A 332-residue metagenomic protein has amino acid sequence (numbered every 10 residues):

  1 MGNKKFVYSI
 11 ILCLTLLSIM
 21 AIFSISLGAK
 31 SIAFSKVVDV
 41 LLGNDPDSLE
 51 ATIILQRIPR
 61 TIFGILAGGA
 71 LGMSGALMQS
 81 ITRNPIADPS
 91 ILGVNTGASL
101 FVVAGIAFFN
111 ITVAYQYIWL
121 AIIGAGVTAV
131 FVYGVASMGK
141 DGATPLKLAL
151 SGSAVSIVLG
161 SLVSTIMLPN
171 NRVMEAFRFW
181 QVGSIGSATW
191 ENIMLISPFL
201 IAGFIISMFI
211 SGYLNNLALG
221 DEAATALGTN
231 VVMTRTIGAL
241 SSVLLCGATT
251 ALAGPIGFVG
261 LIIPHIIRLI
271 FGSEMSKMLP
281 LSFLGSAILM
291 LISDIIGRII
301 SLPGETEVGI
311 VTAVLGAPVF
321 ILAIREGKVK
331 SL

Functional and structural regions predicted by a protein language model:
M1-L332: Alpha-helical transmembrane segments in inner-membrane proteins
